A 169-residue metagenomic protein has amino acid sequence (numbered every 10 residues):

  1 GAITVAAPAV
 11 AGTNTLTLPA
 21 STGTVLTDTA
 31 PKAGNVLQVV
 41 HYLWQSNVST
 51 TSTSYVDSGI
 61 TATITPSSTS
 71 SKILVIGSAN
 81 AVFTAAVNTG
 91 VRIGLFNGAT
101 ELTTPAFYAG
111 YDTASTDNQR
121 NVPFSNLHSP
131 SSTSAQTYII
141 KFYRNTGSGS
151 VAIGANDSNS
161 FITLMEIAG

Functional and structural regions predicted by a protein language model:
G1-I3, T13-T17, G23-T24, Q38-V40 (+2 more regions): Short Gly/Ser/Thr-biased coil->beta-strand turn/linker motifs that build repetitive extracellular beta-solenoid/fiber
V5-A7: Self-processing/autoproteolytic domain segments and adjacent N-terminal interaction modules in large, modular
A9-A11: Surface-exposed, glycine- and small/polar-enriched segments that build interaction surfaces at terminal
L16-N47, G169: Glycine-rich, low-complexity segments
L43, S49, S54, T65-G169: Terminal beta-strand-rich extracellular "head" domains that mediate receptor/glycan or other ligand binding
Y55-T61: A short beta-strand-loop element at or near the start of a globular domain
